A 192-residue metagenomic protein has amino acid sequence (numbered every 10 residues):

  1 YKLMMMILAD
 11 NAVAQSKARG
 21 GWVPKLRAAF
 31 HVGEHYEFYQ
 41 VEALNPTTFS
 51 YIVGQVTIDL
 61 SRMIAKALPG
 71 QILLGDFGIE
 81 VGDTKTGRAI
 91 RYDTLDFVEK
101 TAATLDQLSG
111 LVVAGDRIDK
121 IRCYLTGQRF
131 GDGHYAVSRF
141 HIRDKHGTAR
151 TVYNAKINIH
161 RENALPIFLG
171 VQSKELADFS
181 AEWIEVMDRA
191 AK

Functional and structural regions predicted by a protein language model:
Y1, F38-A43, D83-T86: A short acidic (Asp/Glu
Y1-D10: Catalytic NTP-binding/metal-coordinating core of nucleotidyl cyclase/transferase enzymes
M5, L26-H31, S61-L68: Short, hydrophobic, well-ordered secondary-structure elements
D10-Q15, L68: Catalytic cores of NTP-dependent nucleotidyl/adenyl transfer enzymes across multiple folds
V13-V53: Catalytic core of nucleotidyl cyclases, primarily class III adenylyl/guanylyl cyclases
E42-V56, T86-V98: Short, surface-exposed, charged loop/turn segments at secondary-structure junctions
I52-K66, I79-V81: Short, charged, amphipathic alpha-helix that recurs within catalytic cores of restriction-modification and other
P69-K192: Intrinsically disordered, glycine/charged-rich C-terminal tails and inter-domain linkers that flank nucleotidyl cyclase
